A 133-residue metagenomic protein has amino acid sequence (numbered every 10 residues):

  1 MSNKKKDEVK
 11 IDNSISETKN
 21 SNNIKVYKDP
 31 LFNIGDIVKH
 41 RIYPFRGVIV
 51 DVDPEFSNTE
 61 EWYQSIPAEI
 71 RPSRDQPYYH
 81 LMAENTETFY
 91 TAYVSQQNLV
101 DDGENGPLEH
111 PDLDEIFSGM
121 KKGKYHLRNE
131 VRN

Functional and structural regions predicted by a protein language model:
M1-I37, Y43-R46, D53-F56, N129-N133: Mixed-charge, Lys/Arg-rich low-complexity intrinsically disordered regions
I37-K39, V48, H80-M82: Beta-strand cores of modular interaction/reader domains in eukaryotic scaffold and signaling proteins, especially PDZ
I49, T59, A92-Y93: Intrinsically disordered, low-complexity regions enriched in proline, serine, glycine and charged residues
F56-S65: Short, solvent-exposed secondary-structure boundary/capping segments
I66-P72: Short proline/glycine-enriched turn/loop segments at secondary-structure junctions
P72-N133: Intrinsically disordered, low-complexity, charged/polar segments
